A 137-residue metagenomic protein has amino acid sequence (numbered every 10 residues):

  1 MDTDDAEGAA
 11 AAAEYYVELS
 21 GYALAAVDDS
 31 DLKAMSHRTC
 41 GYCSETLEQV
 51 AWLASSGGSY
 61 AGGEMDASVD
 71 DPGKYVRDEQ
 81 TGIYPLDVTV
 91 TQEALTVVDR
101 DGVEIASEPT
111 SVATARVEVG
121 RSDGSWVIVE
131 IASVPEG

Functional and structural regions predicted by a protein language model:
M1-A61: Core segments of small alpha/beta cavity-forming domains
M1-D2, G8-A9, V27, G63-A67 (+2 more regions): Residue-level signal for well-ordered alpha-helical segments
A9, V17, V50, V69-Y75 (+2 more regions): Sparse, context-dependent recognition of short Cys/His-centered cofactor- or disulfide-binding micro-motifs
A23-A26, S68-L86: N-terminal short leaders/motifs
S55-K74: A short, amphipathic edge element
V76-G137: Exposed beta-sheet edge and beta->alpha loop/turn motif
